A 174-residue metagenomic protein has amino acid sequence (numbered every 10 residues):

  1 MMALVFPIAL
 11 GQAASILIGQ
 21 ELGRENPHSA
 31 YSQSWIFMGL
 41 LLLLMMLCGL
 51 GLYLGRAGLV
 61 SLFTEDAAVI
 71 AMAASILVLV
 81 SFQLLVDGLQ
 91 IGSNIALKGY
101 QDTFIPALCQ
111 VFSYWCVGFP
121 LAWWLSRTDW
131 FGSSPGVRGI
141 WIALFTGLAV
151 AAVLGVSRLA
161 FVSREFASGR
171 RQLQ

Functional and structural regions predicted by a protein language model:
M1-A3, P7, A67-S93, P120: Alpha-helical transmembrane segments of multi-pass membrane proteins
M1-R56, G88-C109: Small-residue-rich hydrophobic transmembrane alpha-helices
I8-G11, V80-G99, I105-Y114, R138-L159: Short runs within selected transmembrane alpha-helices of multi-pass transporters and secretion channels
I18, L59-V60, L97, W124-L125 (+1 more regions): Hydrophobic alpha-helical interface/terminus motif in multipass membrane transporters
H28, W35, A68, A74 (+2 more regions): Residues that define the loop-to-transmembrane-helix transition and helix capping in multi-pass membrane transporters
S34-F37, L77, V150: Short amphipathic alpha-helical/adjacent loop interface patches that line ligand and macromolecule-binding sites
L47-A74, R127-T128: Short membrane-interface helical motifs at transmembrane helix boundaries in multi-pass membrane transporters
I70-A71, Y114-V153, S157, F161-R171: Membrane-interface helix-loop junctions in multi-pass transport and translocation proteins
